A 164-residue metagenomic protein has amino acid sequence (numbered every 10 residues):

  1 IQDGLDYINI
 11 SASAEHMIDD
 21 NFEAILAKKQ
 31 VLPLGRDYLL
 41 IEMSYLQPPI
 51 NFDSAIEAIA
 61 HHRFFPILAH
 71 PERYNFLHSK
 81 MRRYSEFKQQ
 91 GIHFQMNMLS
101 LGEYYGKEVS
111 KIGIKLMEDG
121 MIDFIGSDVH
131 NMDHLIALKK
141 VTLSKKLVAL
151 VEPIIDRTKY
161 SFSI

Functional and structural regions predicted by a protein language model:
I1-G91: Extended substrate/RNA-proximal surfaces in nucleic-acid metabolism proteins
M17-D19, R73-L77, L101-Y104, H130-L135: Active-site environment of divalent metal-dependent phosphoester hydrolases
L39-E42, G102-G106: Extended, charge-rich low-complexity interaction segments
R83, E103-L116: Functional cleft and adjacent loop/helix regions within the main domain that mediate ligand binding or catalysis
G91-E103: His/Asp/Glu-enriched short active-site or ligand-binding loop at hydrolase and phosphoryl-transfer sites
F94-M96, G113-I125: Conserved short secondary-structure transition element at the edge of the structured enzyme core that lines
M121-A137: Short acidic/histidine-rich active-site segments
K139-I164: Mid-to-C-terminal alpha-helical segments outside catalytic/metal-binding sites
